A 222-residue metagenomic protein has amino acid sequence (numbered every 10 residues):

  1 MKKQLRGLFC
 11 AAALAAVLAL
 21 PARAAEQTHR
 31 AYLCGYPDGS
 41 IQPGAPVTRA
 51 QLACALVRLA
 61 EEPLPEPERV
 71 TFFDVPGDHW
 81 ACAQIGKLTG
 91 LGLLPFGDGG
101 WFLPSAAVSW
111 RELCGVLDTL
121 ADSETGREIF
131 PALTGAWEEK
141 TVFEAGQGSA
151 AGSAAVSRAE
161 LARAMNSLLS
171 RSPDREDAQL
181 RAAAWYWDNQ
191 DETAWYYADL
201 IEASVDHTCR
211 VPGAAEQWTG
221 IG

Functional and structural regions predicted by a protein language model:
K2-G7, L20-A53, V57-Q84, G90-C114 (+2 more regions): Feature responds to low-complexity, polar/acidic, surface-exposed segments characteristic of secreted/exported proteins
F9-L18: Hydrophobic helical h-region of N-terminal Sec-dependent signal peptides in bacterial secretory/periplasmic proteins
